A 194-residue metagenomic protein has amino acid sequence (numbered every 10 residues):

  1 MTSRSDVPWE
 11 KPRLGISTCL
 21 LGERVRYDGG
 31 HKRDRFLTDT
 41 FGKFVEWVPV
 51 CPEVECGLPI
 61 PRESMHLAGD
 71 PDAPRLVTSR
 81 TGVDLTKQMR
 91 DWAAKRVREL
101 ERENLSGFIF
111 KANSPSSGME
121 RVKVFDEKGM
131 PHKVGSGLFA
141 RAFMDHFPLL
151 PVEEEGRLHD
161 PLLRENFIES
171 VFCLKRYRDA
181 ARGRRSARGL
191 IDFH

Functional and structural regions predicted by a protein language model:
R13-L20: Short, hydrophobic/glycine-enriched beta-strand segments
L21-G29: Short N-terminal binding/cap micro-motifs at the start of the first secondary-structure element
G30-V48: Short catalytic helix/loop segments, enriched in acidic residues and glycine and frequently bearing histidine
E55-D70: N-terminal beta-loop-helix "entrance" segment that forms/cooperates in small-molecule cofactor or anionic ligand
R75-K95, E99, P131-H194: Divalent-metal-activated hydrolytic enzyme cores
S106-F110: Short glycine-rich phosphate-binding loop at a beta-alpha junction
K111-S114, R157: Short, well-ordered beta-to-alpha junction loops that form the rim of enzyme active sites and present histidine/acidic
N113-F143: Short Gly/Thr/Asp-enriched flexible loops that form oxyanion-binding sites at enzyme active sites
